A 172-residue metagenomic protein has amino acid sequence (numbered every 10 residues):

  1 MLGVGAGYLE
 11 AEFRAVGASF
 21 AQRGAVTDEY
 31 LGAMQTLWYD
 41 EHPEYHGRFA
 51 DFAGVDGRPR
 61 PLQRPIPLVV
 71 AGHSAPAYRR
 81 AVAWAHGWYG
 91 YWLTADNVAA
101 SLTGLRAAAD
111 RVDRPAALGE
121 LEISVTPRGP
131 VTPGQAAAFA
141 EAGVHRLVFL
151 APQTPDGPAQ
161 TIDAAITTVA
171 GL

Functional and structural regions predicted by a protein language model:
M1-L172: Active-site-adjacent structural elements that line small-molecule/cofactor binding pockets in enzymes
